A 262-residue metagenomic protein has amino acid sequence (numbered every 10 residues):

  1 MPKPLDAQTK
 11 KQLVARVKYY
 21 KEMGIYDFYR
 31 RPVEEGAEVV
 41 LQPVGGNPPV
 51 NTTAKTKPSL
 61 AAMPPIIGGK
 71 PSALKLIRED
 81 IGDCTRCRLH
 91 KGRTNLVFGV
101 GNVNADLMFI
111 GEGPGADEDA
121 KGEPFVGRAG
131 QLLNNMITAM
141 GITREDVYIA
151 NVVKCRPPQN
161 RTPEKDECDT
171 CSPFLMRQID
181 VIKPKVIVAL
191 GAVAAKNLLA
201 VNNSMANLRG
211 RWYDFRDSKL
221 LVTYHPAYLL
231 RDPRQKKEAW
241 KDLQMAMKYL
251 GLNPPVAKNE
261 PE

Functional and structural regions predicted by a protein language model:
M1-K11, A15, G36: Short, small/acidic-rich helices and loops at N termini and domain boundaries of DNA replication/processing enzymes
K11, Y19, Y26-R31, E35-E262: A polyanion-binding, active-site-adjacent surface
